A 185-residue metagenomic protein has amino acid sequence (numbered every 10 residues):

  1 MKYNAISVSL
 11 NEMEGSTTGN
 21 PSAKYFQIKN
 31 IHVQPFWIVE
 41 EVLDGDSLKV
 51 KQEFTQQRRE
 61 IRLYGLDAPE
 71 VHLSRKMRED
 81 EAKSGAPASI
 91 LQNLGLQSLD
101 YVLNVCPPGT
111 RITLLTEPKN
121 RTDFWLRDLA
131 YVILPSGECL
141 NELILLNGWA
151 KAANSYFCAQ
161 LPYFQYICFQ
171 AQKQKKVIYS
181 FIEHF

Functional and structural regions predicted by a protein language model:
M1-F185: Small beta-barrel nucleic-acid-binding modules, primarily SNase/OB-fold domains and secondarily Tudor-like barrels
